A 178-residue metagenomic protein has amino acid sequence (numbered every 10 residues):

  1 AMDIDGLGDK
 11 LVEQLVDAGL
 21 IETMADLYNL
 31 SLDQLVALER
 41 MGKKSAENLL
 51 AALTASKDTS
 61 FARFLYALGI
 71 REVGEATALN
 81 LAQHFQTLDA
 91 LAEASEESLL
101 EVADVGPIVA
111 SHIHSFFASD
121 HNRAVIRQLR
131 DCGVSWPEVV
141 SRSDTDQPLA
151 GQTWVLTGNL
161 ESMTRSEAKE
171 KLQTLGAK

Functional and structural regions predicted by a protein language model:
A1-I4: Cys/His-rich short segments
V12, L30-D33: Short, conserved phosphate-binding/catalytic loop or strand-edge motifs used in phosphoryl-/nucleotidyl-transfer
A18, A25-D26, L30, L38-K178: DNA strand-break repair and replication-stress modules
